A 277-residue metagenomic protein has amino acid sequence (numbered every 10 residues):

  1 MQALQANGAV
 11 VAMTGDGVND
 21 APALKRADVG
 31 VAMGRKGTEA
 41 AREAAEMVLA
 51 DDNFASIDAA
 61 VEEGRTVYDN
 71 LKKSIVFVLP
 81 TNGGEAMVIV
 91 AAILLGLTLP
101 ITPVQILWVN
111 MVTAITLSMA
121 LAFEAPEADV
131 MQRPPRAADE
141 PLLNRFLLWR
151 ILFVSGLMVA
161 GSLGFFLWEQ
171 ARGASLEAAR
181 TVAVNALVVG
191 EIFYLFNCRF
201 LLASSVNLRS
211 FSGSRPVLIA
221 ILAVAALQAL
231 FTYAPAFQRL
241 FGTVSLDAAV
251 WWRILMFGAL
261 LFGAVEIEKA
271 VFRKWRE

Functional and structural regions predicted by a protein language model:
M1-A12, G34-S205: Membrane-embedded transport module
M1-A21, K25-V29, R65, L71 (+4 more regions): Cytosolic catalytic headpiece
G15, D51, T113, G190 (+3 more regions): Single, functionally critical "micro-switch" positions that shape active/binding sites and transmembrane helices
A23-L24, A41, L218: PDZ/PDZ-like domain micro-motif
F153, N197, A226, L230-Y233 (+1 more regions): Hydrophobic membrane-targeting signal helices
G161-F165, A223-R239: Hydrophobic alpha-helical transmembrane segments in multi-pass integral membrane proteins
N207-R215: Cytoplasmic-side transmembrane-helix entry/capping segments in multi-pass membrane proteins
R215-A223: Small-residue-rich segments of transmembrane alpha-helices in multi-pass membrane proteins, especially helix faces
